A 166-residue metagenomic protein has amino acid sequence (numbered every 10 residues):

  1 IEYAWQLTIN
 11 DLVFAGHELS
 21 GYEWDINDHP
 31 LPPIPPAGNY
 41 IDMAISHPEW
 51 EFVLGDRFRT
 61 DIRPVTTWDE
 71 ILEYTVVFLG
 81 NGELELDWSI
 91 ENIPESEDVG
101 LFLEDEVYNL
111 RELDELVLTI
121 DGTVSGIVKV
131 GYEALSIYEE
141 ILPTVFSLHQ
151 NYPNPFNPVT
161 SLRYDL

Functional and structural regions predicted by a protein language model:
I1, V107-I141: Short, compositionally biased serine/threonine- and acidic-rich segments at solvent-exposed termini, linkers, or domain
I1-W24, I137: Boundary/junction segments of secreted and surface-exposed precursor proteins
E2-A4, E83-E85, S96-G100: Exposed beta-strand and adjacent loop surfaces of beta-rich binding modules that mediate intermolecular recognition
N10, F102-E106: Short strand-turn-strand beta-turns centered on an Asx-Gly dipeptide
D42-G55: Accessory, solvent-exposed terminal regions and/or long lumenal/extracellular loops of proteins
D56-E95: Proteolytic processing hotspots in large secreted/extracellular or virion-associated proteins and select intracellular
V99-L103, Y164: Residue-level detector of buried hydrophobic side-chain packing in well-ordered secondary-structure elements
Y138-Y152, F156-L166: Glycine-centered coil/turn sites that cap beta-strands in beta-rich domains
